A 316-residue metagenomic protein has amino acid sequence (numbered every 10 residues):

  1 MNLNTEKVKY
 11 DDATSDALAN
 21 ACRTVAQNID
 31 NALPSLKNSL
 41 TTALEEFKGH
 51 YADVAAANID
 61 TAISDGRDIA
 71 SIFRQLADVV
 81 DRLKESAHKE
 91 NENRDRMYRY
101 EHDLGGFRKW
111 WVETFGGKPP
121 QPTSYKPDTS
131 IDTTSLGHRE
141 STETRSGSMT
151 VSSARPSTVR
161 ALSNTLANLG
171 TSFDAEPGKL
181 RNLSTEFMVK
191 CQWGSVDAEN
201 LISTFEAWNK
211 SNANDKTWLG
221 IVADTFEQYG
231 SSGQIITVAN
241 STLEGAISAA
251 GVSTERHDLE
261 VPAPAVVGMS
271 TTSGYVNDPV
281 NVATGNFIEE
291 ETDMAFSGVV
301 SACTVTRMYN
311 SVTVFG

Functional and structural regions predicted by a protein language model:
M1-E255: N-terminal secretion-targeting helices of virulence/extracellular proteins, encompassing both classical Sec signal
E244-G316: Short secondary-structure "cap/edge" segments that initiate or terminate local elements
